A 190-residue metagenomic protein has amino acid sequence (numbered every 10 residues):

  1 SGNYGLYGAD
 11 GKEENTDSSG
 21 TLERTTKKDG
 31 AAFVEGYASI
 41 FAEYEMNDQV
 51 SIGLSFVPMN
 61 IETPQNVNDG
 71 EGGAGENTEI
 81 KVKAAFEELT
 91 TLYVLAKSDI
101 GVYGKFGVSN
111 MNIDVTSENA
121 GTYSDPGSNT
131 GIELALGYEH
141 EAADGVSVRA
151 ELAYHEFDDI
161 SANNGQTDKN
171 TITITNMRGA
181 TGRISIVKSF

Functional and structural regions predicted by a protein language model:
S1-E62, D99-G101, N110-M111, T181-F190: Short glycine/proline- and aromatic-enriched beta-strand/turn motifs that initiate or cap beta-hairpins
N3, S51, K105, N129 (+1 more regions): Short glycine/serine/threonine-biased micro-segments
G5-G11, M59-N68, S109-A120, G127 (+1 more regions): Sequence/structural signature of outer-membrane beta-barrel proteins
E13, T21-T26, M59-N66, G73-A74 (+2 more regions): Predominantly the C-terminal beta-signal and adjacent terminal strand-loop region of outer-membrane beta-barrel
E23-R24, K28, A32-A38, A84-T90 (+2 more regions): Residues that define the transmembrane beta-barrel architecture of outer-membrane proteins
Y37, S51-G53, V57-T63, N68-K97 (+1 more regions): Detector for outer-membrane/organellar transmembrane beta-barrel domains, recognizing the amphipathic beta-strand
E43, G107, A135-G137: Periodic glycine anchor positions in long extracellular repeat architectures
N47-Q49, K97-G101, E141-G145, H155: Outer-membrane beta-barrel channels and translocator barrels
